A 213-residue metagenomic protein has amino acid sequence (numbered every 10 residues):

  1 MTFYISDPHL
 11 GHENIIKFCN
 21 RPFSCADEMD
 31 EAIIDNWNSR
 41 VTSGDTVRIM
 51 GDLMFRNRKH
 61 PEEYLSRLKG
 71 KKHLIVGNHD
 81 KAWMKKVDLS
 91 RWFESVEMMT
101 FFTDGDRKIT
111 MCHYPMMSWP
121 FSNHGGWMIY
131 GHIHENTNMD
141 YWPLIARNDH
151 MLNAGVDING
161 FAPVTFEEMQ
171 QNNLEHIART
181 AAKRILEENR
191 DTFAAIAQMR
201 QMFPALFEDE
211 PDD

Functional and structural regions predicted by a protein language model:
M1-S24, N153-D213: Acidic, histidine-bearing metal-coordination/catalytic regions of metal-dependent phosphoesterases
T2-T100: Core catalytic region of metal-dependent phosphoesterases/phosphodiesterases, especially metallo-beta-lactamase-like
S90-R184: Conserved beta-sheet core of the metallophosphoesterase superfamily
